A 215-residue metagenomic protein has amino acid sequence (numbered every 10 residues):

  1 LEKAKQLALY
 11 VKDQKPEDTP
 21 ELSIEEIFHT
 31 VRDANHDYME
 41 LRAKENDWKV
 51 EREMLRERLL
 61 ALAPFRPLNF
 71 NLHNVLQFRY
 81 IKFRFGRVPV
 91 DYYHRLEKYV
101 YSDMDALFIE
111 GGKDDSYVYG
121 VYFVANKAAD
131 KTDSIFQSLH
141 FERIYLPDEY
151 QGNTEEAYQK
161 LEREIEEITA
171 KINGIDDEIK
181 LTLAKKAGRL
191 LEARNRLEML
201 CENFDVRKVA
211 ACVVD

Functional and structural regions predicted by a protein language model:
L1-D215: Long, charged N-terminal accessory/stalk domains
